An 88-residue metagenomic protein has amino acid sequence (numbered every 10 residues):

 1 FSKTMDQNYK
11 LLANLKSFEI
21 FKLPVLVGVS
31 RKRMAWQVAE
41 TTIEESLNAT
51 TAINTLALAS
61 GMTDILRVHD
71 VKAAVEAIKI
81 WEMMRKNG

Functional and structural regions predicted by a protein language model:
F1-G88: Active-site-adjacent loop and "lid" segments of alpha/beta metabolic enzymes
